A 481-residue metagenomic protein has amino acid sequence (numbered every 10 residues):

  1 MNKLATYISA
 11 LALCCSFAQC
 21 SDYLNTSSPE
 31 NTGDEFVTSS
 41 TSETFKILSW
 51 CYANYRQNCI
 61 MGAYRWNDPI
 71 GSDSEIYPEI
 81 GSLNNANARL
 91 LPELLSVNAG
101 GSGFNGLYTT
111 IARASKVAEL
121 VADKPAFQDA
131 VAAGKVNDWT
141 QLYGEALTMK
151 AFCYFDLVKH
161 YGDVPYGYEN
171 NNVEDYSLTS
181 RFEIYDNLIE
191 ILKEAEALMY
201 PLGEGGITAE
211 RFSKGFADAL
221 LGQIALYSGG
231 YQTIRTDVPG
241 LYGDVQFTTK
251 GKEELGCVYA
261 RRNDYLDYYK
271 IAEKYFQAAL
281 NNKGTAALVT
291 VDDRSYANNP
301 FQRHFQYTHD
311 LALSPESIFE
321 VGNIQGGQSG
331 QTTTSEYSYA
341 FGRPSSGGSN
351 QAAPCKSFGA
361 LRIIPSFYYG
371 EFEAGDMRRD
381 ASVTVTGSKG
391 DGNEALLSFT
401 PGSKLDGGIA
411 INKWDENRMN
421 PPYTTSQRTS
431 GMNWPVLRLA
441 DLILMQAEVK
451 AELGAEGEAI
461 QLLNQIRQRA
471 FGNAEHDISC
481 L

Functional and structural regions predicted by a protein language model:
M1-I8: Bacterial N-terminal signal peptides that target proteins for export
S16-Q19: C-terminal motif of bacterial Sec signal peptides marking the signal peptidase cleavage site
S21-Y23: Bacterial signal peptide processing site
N25-V37: Short, low-complexity, disordered segments immediately C-terminal to signal peptides in bacterial exported proteins
F36, S40-C59, I80-Y161, N171-A209 (+8 more regions): Conserved, well-structured interaction surfaces
T41-E43, L48, Y52, R56-C59 (+5 more regions): Elongated scaffold/linker segments in the mid-to-C-terminal portions of large proteins
Q128-K135, D163-F182, Y231-K274: Short coil/linker segments at helix-helix boundaries
